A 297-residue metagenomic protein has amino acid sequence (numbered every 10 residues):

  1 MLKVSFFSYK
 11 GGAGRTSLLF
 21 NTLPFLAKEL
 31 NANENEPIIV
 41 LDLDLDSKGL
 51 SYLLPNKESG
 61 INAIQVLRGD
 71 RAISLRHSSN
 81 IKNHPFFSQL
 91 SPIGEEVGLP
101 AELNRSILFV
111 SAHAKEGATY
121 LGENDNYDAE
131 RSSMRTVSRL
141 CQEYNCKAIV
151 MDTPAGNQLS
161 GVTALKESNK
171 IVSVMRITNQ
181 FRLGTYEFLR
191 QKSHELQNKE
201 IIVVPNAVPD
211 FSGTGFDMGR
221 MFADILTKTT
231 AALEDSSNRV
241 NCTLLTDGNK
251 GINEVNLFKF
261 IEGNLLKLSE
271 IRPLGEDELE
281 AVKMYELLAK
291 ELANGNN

Functional and structural regions predicted by a protein language model:
L2-S47: Walker A/P-loop phosphate-binding motif and the immediately C-terminal alpha-helix
F6, L41, V110-A112, V150 (+2 more regions): Conserved beta-strand segments of the P-loop GTPase G domain that flank and frequently precede/overlap
N21, F25, Y52-L53, T163: Active-site signature of alpha/beta-hydrolase-fold catalytic machinery across serine- and Asp/Cys-nucleophile hydrolases
L45-Q142: P-loop/Walker-type NTP enzyme "switch/lid" segment
L45-S47, A114-G117, A155-N157, T178-Q180 (+2 more regions): Conserved nucleotide-binding/hydrolysis micro-motifs of P-loop NTPases
L121-S138, T185-G213: P-loop/Walker A phosphate-binding loop and immediately adjacent motor/lid segment at beta-alpha junctions
Q158-N179: Inter-motif core of Ras-like GTPase G domains
H194, N198-N297: C-terminal lobe/tail of nucleotide-utilizing enzymes
